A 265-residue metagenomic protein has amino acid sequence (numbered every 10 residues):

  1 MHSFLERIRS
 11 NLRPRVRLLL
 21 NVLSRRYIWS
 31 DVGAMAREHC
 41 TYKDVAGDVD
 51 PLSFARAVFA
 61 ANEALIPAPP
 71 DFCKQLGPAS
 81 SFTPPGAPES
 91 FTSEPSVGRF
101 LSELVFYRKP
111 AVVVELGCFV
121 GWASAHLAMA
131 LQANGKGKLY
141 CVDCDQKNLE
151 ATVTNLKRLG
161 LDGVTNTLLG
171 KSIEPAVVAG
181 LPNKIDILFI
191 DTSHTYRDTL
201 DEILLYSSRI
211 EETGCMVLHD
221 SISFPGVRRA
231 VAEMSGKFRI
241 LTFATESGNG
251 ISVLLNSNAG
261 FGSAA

Functional and structural regions predicted by a protein language model:
M1-F189, S193-A265: A short alpha-helical cap/connector motif
